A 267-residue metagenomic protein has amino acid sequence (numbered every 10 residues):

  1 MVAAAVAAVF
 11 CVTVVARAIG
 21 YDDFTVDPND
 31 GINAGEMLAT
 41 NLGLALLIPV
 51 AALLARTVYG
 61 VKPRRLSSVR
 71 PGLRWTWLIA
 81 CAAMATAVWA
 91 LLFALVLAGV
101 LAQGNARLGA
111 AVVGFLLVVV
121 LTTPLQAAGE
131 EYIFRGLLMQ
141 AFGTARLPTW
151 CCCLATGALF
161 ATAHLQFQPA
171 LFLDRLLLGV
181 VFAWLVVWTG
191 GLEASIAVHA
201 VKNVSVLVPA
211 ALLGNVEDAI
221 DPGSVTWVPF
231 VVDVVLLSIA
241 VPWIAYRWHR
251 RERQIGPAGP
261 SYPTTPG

Functional and structural regions predicted by a protein language model:
M1-G60, I220-G267: N-terminal, membrane-interfacial amphipathic/helix-forming hydrophobic leader that caps and precedes the first
M1-V2, I32-G35, V69-C81, A110-A111 (+3 more regions): N-terminal export and membrane-targeting signals
V2-V6, F10, N41-P49, C81-F93 (+6 more regions): Alpha-helical transmembrane spans of integral membrane proteins, capturing the lipid-embedded, hydrophobic core of TM
V6-A18, A52-T57, W89-L101, A161 (+6 more regions): Short hydrophobic alpha-helical membrane-anchoring segments
T13, A52, R56, G60-R64 (+3 more regions): Short helix-terminus and kink motifs of transmembrane alpha helices, predominantly at the cytoplasmic interface
T25, I32, A39, P63-G129 (+2 more regions): Juxtamembrane helix-loop-helix connectors linking adjacent transmembrane helices in multi-pass membrane enzymes
V26, D30, A34, V58 (+6 more regions): Juxtamembrane loop-helix boundary motifs flanking transmembrane segments in multi-pass membrane proteins
F115-T264: Transmembrane helix-loop-helix hairpins at the membrane interface of multi-pass integral membrane proteins
